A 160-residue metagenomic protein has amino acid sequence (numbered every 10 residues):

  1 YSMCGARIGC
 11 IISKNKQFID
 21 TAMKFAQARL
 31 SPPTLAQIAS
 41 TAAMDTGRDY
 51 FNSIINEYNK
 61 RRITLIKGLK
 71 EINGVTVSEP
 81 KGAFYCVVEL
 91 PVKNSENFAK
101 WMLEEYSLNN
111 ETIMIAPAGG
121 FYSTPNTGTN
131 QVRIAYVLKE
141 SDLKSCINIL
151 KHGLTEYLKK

Functional and structural regions predicted by a protein language model:
Y1-K160: PLP-dependent class I/II
